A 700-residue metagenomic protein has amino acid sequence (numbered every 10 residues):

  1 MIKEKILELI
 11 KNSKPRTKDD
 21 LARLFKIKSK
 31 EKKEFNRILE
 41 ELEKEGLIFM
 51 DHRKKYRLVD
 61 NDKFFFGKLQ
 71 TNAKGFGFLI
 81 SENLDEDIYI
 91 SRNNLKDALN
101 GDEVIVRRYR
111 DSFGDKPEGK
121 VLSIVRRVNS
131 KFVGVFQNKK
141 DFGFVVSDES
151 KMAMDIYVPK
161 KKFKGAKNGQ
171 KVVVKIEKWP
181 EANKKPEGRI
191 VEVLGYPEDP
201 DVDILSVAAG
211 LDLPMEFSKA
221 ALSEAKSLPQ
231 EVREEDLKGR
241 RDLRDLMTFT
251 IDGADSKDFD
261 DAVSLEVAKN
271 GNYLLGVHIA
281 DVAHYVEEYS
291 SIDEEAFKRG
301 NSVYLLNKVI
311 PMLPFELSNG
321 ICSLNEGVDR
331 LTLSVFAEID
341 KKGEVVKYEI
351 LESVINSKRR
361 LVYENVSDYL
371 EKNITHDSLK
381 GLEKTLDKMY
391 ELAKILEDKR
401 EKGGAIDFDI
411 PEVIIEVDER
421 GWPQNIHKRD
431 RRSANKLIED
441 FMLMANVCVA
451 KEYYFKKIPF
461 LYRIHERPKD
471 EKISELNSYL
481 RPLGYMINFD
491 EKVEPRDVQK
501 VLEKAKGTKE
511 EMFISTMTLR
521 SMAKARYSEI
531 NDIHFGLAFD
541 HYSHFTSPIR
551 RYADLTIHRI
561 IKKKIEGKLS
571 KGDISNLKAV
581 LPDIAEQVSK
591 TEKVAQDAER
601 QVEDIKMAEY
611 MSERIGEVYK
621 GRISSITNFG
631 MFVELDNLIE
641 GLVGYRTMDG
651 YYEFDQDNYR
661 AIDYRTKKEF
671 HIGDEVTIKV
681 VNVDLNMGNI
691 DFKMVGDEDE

Functional and structural regions predicted by a protein language model:
M1-G276, A283-D329, R360, S367-D368 (+3 more regions): Charge-lined substrate channels and their catalytic hotspots, especially those that engage the 3′ end of RNA
R23, V173, W179-P180, P200 (+6 more regions): Electropositive polyanion-binding surfaces
